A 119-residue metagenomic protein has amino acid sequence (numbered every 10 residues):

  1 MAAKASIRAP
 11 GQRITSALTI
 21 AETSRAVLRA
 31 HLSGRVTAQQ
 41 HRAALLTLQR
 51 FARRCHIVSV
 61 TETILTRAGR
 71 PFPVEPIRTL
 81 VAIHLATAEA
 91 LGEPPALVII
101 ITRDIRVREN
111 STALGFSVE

Functional and structural regions predicted by a protein language model:
M1, A52-C55: Metal-dependent nucleic-acid phosphoesterase active-site entry motif
M1-I20, A30-A44, F116: Short, well-structured N-terminal submotif of metal-dependent ribonuclease cores
A2-A9, Q49, T66-F72: Glycine/charged-rich beta-loop-alpha catalytic/anionic-binding loops adjacent to active sites
I7, S16, I20-E22, L85-A86 (+1 more regions): Acidic, PIN/NYN-like endoribonuclease modules and their adjacent C-terminal/linker elements
L18, E22-R25, A43, T63 (+1 more regions): Amphipathic alpha-helical interaction segments
R42-Q49, L65, R108: Hydrophobic core segments within long, regular secondary-structure runs in both alpha- and beta-rich folds
R54-R106: Active-site neighborhoods of divalent-metal-dependent phosphate/nucleic-acid chemistry enzymes
